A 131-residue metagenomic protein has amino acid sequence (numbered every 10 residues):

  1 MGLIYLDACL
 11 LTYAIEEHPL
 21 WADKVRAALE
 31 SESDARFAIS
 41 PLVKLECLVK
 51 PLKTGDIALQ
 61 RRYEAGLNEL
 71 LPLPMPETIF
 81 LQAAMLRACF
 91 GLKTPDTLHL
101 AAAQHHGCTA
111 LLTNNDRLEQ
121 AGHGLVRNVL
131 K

Functional and structural regions predicted by a protein language model:
M1-I39, P51-R62, D116, L130-K131: Short, well-structured N-terminal submotif of metal-dependent ribonuclease cores
M1-L3, L70, L100-K131: Acidic, PIN/NYN-like endoribonuclease modules and their adjacent C-terminal/linker elements
A8, P41, D96-L100: Conserved glycosyltransferase catalytic-site signature
L11, K44, F80, L118-E119: A generic structural signal for short hydrophobic patches within well-formed alpha-helices
E17, E69-C89: Acidic catalytic patch
E32, F90, H106: Active-site charged/polar residues at nucleotide-handling catalytic sites that mediate phosphoryl, nucleotidyl
